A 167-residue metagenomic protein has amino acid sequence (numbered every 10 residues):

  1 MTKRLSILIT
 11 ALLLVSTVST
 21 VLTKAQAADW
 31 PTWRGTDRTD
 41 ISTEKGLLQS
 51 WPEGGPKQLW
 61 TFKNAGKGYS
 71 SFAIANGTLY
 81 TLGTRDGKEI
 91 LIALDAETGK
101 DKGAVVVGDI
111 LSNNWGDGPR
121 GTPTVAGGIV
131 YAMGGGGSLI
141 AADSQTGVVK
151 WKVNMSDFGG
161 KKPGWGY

Functional and structural regions predicted by a protein language model:
M1-L12, S16-L22: Bacterial N-terminal signal peptides that target proteins for export
L22-Y167: Noncatalytic, solvent-exposed loop/strand surfaces of beta-propeller-type extracellular/periplasmic domains
